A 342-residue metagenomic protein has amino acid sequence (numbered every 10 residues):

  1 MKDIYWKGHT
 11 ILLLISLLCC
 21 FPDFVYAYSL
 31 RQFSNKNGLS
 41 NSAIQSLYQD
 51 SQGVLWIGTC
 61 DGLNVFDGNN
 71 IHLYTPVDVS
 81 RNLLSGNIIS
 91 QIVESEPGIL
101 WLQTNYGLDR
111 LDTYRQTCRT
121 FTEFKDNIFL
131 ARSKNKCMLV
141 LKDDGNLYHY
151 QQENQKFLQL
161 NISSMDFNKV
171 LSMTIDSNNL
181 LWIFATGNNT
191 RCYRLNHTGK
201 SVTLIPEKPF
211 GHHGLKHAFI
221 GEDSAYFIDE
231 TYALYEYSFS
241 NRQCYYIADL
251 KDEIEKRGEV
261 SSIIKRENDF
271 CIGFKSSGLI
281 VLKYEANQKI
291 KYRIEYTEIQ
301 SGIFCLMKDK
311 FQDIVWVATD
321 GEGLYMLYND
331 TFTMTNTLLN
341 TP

Functional and structural regions predicted by a protein language model:
M1-P342: Carboxylate-rich, polar loop motifs that coordinate divalent cations or form catalytic acidic clusters
